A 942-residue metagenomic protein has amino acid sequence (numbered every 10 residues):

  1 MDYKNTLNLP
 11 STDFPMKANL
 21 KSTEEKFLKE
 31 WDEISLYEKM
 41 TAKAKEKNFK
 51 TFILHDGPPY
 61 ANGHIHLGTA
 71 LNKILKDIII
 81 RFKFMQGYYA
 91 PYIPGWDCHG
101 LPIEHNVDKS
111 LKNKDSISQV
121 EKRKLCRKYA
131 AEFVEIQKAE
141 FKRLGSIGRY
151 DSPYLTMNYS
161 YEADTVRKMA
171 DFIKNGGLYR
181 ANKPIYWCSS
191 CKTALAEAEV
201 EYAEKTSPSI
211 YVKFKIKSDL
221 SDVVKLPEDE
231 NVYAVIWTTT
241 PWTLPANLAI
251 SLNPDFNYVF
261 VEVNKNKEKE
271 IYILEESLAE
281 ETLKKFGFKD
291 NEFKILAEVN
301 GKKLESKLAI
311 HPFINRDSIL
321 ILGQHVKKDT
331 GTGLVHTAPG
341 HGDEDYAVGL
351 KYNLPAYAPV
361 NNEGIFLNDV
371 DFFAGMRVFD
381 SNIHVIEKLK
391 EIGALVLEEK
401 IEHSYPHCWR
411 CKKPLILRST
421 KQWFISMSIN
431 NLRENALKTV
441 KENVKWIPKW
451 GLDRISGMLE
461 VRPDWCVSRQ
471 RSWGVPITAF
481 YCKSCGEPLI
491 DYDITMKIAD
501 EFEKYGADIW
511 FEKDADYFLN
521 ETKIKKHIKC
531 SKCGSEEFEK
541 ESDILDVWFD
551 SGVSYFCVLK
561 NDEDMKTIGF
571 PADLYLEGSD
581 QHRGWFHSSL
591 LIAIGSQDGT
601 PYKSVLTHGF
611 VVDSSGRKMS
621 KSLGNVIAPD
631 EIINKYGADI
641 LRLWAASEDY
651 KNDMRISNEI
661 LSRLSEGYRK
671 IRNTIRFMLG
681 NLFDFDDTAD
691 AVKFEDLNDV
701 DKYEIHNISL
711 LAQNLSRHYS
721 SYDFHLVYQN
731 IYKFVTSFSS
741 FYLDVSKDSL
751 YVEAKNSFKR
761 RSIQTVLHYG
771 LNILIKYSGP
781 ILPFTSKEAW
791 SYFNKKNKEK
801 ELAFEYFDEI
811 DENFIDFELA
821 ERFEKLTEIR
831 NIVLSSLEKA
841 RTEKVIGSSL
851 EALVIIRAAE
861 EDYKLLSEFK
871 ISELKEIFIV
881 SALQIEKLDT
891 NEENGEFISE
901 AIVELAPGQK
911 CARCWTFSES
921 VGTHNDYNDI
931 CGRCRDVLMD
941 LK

Functional and structural regions predicted by a protein language model:
D2-D13, K17-L20, K26, E30-I34 (+16 more regions): Residue patterns forming the tRNA-binding/recognition surfaces of aminoacyl-tRNA synthetases and related DALR
A42-H105, T165, I236-T243, S251 (+5 more regions): N-terminal catalytic cores of NTP/NDP-binding nucleotidyl/phosphoryl-transfer enzymes
D97, S189, A196-A203, F538 (+7 more regions): Acidic, turn-prone loop/beta-hairpin segments
I185, Y405, A479, H527 (+2 more regions): Residues immediately within or flanking Cys/His clusters that coordinate Zn2+ in small zinc-binding modules
C188, C408, C482, C530-C533 (+2 more regions): Short cysteine-rich clusters marking metal-coordination/redox-active sites
K192, Q470, G486, G534-S535 (+2 more regions): Cys/His-coordinated zinc-binding microdomains
I216, Q324, Y352-G364, R471-W473 (+1 more regions): Alpha-helical recognition segments enriched in aromatics with Gly/Pro capping that present substrate-recognition
P245, A249, F256-L334, D343 (+1 more regions): Protease-associated
